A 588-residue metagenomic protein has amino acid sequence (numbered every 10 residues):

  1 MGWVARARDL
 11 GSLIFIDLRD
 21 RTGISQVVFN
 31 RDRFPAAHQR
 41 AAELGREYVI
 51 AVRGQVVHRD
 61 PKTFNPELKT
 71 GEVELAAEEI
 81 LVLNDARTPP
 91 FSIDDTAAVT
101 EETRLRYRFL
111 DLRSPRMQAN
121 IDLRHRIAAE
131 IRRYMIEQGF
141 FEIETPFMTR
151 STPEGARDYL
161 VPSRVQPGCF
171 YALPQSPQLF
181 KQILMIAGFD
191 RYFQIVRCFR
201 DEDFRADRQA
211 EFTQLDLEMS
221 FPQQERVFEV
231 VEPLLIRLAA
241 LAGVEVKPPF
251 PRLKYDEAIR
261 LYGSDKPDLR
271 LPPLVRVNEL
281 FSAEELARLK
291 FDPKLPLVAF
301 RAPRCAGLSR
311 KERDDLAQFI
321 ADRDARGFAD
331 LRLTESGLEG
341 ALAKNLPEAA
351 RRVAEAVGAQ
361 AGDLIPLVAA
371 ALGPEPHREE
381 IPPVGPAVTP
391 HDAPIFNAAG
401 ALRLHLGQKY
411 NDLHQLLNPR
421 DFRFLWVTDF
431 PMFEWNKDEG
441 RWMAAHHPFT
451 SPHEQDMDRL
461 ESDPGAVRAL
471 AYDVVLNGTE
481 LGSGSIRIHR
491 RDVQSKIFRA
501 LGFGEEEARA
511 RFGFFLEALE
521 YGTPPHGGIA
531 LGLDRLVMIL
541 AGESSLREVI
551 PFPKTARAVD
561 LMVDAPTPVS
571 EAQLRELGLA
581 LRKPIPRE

Functional and structural regions predicted by a protein language model:
M1-E588: Class II aminoacyl-tRNA synthetase catalytic cores and aaRS-like
